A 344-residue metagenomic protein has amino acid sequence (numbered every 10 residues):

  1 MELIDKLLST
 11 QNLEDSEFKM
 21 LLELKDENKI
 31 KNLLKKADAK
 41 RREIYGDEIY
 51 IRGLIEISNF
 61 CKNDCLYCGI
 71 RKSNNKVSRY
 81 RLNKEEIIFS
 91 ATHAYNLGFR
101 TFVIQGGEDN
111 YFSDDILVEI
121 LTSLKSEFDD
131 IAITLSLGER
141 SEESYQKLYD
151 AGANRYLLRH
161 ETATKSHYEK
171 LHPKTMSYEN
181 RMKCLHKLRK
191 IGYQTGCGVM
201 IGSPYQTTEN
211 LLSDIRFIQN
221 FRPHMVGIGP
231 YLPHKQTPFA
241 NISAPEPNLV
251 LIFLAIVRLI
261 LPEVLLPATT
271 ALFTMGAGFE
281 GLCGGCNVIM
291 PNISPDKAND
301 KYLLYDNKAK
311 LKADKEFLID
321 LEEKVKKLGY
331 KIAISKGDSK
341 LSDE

Functional and structural regions predicted by a protein language model:
M1-N28, Y95, Q219-E344: Auxiliary Fe-S-binding modules of radical SAM enzymes
T10, A37, C65, I104 (+5 more regions): Conserved, mostly hydrophobic/aromatic
A39, Y45-E86: Canonical Radical SAM [4Fe-4S] cluster-binding loop centered on the CxxxCxxC motif and its immediate flanking residues
R52-I55, N75, V103-D114, S166 (+2 more regions): Glycine-rich, proline-tolerant flexible connector loops at the mouths of alpha/beta enzymes
I55-I57, E108-N110, L137-S141, T162-T164 (+4 more regions): Active-site-proximal loop/turn and secondary-structure-junction residues that shape catalytic pockets, frequently
K72-I88, A94-D115, L121, K125-L185 (+2 more regions): Core AdoMet radical
V118-E127, Y149, L185-K190, V250 (+2 more regions): Surface-exposed amphipathic alpha-helices with a cationic face
S141-L148, P204-I218, F273-G284: Catalytic cores of alpha/beta
